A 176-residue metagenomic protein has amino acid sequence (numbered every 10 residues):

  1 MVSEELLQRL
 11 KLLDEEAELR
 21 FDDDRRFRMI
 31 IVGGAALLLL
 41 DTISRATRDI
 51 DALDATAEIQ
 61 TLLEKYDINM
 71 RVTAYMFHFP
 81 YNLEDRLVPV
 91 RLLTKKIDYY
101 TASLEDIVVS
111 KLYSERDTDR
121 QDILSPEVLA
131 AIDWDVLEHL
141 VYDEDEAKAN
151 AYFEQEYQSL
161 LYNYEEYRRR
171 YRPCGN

Functional and structural regions predicted by a protein language model:
M1-N176: Compositionally biased terminal segments of proteins
